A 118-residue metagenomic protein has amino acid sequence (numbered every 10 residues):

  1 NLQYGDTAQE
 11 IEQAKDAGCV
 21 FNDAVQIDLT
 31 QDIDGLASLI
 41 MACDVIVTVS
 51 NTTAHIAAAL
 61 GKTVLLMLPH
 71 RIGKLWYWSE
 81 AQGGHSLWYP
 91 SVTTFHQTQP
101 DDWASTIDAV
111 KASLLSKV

Functional and structural regions predicted by a protein language model:
N1-L65: Donor-binding and catalytic core of enzymes assembling or modifying cell-surface/extracellular glycoconjugates
E10-D23, H55-S113: Nucleotide-sugar donor-binding patch of glycosyltransferase catalytic domains
L114-V118: Short, hydrophobic alpha-helical segments
